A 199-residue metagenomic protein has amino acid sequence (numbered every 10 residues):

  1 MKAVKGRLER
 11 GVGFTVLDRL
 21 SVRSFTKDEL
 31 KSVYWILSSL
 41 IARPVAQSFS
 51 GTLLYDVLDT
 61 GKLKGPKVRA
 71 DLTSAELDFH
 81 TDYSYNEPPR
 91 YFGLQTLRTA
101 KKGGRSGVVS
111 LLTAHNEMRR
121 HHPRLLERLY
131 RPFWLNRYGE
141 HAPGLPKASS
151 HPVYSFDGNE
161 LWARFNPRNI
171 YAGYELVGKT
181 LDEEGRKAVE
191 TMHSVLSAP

Functional and structural regions predicted by a protein language model:
M1-A3, R10, T15, V22-S24 (+2 more regions): Active-site environment of non-heme Fe oxygenases that use a 2-His-1-carboxylate facial triad
D28-W35, S110: "Short basic amphipathic alpha-helical interaction patches in structured regions
Y34-V45: A short alpha->loop->secondary-structure connector
F49: Contiguous, non-catalytic segments that form substrate-binding/exosite surfaces or channel walls
